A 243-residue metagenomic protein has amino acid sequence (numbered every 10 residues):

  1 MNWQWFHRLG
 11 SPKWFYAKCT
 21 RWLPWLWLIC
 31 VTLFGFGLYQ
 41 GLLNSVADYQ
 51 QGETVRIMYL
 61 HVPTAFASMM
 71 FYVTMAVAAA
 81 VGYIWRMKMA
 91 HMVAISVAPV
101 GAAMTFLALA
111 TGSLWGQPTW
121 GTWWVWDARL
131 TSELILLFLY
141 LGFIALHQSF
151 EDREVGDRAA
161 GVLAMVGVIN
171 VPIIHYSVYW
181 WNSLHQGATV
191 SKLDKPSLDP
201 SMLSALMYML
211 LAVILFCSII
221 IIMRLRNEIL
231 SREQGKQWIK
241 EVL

Functional and structural regions predicted by a protein language model:
M1-L243: Polytopic transmembrane helical bundles with strong interfacial aromatic enrichment
